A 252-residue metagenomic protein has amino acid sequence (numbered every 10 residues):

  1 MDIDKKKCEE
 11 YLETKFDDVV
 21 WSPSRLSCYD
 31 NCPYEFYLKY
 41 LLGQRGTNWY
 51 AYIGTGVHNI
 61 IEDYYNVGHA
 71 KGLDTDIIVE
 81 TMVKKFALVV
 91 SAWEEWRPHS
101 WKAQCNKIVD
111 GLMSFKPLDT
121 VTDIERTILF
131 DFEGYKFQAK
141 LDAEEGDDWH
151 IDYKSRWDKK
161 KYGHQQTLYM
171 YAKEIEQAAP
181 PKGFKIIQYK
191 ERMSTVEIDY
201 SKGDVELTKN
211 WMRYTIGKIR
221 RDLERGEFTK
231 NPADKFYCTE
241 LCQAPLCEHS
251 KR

Functional and structural regions predicted by a protein language model:
M1-V20: Long, acidic, intrinsically disordered low-complexity segments
E13-D18, N31-Q44, A87, D147-I151 (+1 more regions): Short amphipathic alpha-helical segments and their helix-coil junctions
L26-H69, E125: Nuclease catalytic cores
Y34, W49, I53, W101-C105 (+2 more regions): Hydrophobic (often cysteine-bearing) scaffold residues that line and stabilize catalytic clefts of nucleotide/cofactor
I60-T127, D131: A non-catalytic, helix-rich entry segment at domain boundaries
N66, Y171-E174: Short active-site loop/helix that positions an aromatic residue
S91, P98, E133, E174-R252: Metal-dependent nuclease catalytic regions and adjoining charged, substrate-binding loops involved in nucleic-acid end
I128-L168: Non-catalytic protein-protein interaction segments used by genome-maintenance enzymes to assemble and couple activities
